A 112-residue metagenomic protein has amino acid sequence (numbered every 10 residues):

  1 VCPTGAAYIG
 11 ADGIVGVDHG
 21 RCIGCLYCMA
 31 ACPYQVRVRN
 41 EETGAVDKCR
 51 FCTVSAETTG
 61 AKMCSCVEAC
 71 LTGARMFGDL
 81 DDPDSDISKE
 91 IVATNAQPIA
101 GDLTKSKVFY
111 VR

Functional and structural regions predicted by a protein language model:
V1-R112: Non-ligating segments of multi-cofactor redox enzymes
